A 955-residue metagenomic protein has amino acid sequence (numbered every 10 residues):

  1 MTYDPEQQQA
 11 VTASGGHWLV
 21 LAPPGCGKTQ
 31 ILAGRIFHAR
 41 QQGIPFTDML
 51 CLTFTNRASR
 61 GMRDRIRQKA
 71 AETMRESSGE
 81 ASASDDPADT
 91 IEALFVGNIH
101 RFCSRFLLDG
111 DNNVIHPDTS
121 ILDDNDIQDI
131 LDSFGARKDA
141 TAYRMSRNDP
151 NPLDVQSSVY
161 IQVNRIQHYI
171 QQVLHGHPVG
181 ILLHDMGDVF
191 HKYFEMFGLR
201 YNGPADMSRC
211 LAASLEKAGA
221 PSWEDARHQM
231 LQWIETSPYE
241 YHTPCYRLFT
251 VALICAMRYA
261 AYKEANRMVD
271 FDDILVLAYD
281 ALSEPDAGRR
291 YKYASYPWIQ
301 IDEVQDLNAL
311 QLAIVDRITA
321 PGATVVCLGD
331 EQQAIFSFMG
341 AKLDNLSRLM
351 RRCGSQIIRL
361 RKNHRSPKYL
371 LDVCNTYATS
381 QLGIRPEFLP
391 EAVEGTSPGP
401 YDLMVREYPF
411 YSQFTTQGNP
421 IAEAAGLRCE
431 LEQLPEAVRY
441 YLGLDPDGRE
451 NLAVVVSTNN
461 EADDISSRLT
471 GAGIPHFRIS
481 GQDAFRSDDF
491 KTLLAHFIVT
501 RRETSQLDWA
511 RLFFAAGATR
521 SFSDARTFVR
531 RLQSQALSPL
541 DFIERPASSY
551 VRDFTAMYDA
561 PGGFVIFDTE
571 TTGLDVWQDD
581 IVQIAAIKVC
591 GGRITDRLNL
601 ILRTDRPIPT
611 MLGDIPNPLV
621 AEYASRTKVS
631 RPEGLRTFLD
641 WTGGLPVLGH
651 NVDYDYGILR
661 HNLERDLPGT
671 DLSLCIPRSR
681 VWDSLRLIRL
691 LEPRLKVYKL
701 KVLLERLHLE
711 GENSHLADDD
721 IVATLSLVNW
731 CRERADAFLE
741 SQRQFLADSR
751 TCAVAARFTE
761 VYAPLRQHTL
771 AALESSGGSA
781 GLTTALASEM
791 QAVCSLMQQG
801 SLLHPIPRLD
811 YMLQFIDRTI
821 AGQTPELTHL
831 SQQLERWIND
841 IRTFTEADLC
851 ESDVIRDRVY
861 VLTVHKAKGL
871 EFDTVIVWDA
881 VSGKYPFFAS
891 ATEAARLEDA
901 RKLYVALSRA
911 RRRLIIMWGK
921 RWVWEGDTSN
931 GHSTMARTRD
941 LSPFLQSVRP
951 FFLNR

Functional and structural regions predicted by a protein language model:
M1-V114, R290, A867, V875 (+2 more regions): P-loop NTPase Walker
T2-L21, A58, F95, D123-Q128 (+6 more regions): Conserved helicase NTPase motor core
F37-H38, A309-Q417: Conserved RecA-like helicase ATPase core segment that couples NTP binding/hydrolysis to strand translocation
A88-A93, D111-P244, I357, R361-N363 (+1 more regions): ATP-hydrolysis module of ASCE/P-loop NTPase motor domains, specifically the Walker B Asp-Glu catalytic pair
L94-C103, I299-E303, L328, T458 (+3 more regions): Conserved helicase core region in the C-terminal RecA-like lobe
F249-T250, R258, R502-V565, K588-C590 (+1 more regions): Accessory C-terminal helicase-associated subdomains
S521-D524, W730-C731, V881-R955: C-terminal accessory regions
G562-V565, T572-P668, C675, V697 (+2 more regions): Conserved non-catalytic scaffold segment of RNase H-like nuclease domains
